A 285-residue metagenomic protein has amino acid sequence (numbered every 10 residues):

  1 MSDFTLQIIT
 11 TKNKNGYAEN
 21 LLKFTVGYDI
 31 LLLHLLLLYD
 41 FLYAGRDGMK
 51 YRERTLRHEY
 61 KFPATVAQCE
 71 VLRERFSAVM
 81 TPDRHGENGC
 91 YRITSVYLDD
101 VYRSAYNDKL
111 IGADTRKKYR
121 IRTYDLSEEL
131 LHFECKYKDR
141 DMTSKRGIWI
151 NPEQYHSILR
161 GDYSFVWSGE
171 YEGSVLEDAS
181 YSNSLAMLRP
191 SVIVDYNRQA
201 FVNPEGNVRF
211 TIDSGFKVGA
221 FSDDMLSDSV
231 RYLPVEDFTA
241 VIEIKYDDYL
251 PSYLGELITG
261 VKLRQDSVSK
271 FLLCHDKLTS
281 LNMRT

Functional and structural regions predicted by a protein language model:
M1-S2, R231: Generic hydrophobic alpha-helical membrane-segment signal
D3-Q7, K12, Y17, K23-G45: Short, positively charged and aromatic/hydrophobic N-terminal segments
D29, H34-T285: Phosphate-end processing signature that detects enzymes handling 5′-triphosphorylated RNA and polyphosphate
